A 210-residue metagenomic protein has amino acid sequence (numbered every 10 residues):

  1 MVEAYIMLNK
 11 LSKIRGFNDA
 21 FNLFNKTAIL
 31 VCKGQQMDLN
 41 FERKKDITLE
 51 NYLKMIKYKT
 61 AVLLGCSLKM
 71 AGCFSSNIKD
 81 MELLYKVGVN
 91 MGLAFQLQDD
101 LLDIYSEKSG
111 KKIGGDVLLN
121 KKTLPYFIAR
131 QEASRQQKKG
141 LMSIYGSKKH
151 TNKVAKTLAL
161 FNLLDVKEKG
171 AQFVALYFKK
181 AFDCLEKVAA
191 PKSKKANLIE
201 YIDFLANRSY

Functional and structural regions predicted by a protein language model:
M1-K138, L176, D203: Mg2+-dependent prenyl diphosphate-binding active-site environment of isoprenoid biosynthetic enzymes
I14, Q136, L185-K194: Surface-exposed helix-capping loop/turn segments at secondary-structure junctions
T27-L30, A94, S147-T151, L163 (+1 more regions): A short structural micro-motif
T48, Y52-M55, V166-K169, A190: Non-transmembrane, amphipathic alpha-helical segments
L63, L119, F173, V188 (+1 more regions): Alpha-helical, largely C-terminal catalytic domains that coordinate divalent metal ions via clustered Asp/Glu/His
Y126, A181, L198: Hydrophobic, well-ordered secondary-structure elements that form the walls of internal hydrophobic environments
K139-C184: Mobile late-domain/C-terminal helix-loop "cap" segments that border catalytic sites or the cytosolic face
Y177, A189-Y210: Short, amphipathic C-terminal "tail helix"
